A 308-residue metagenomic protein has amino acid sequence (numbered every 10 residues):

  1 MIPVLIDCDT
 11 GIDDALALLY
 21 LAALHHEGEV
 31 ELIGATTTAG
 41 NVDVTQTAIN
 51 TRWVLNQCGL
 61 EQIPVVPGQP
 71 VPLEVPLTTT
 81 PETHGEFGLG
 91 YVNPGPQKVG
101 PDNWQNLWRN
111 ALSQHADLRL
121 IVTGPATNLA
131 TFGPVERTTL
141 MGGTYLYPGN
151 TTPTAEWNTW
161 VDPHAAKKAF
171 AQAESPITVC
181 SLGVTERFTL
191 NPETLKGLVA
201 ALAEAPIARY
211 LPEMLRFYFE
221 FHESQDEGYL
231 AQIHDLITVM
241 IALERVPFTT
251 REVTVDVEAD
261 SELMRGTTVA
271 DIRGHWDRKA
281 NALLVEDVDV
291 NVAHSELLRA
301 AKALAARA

Functional and structural regions predicted by a protein language model:
M1, Y20-E29, W160, H164 (+1 more regions): Conformational coupling and interaction surfaces
I2-I49, F87, N93-P192: Active-site histidine-anchored catalytic micro-motif
C8-A17, P67-V75, N128-P134, L198-A205 (+1 more regions): Phosphate-binding glycine-rich loops and adjacent basic patches that engage nucleotide phosphates, nucleic-acid
H26, N56-L60, P70, S113 (+3 more regions): Generic secondary-structure signature for well-ordered alpha-helical cores
I33, Q62-P67, R251-V255: Short N-terminal amphipathic alpha-helices
T45-H115, A280-A293, L298-K302: Metal-dependent C-N hydrolase catalytic cores
I63-Q69, V92-D102, T144-T152, Q172 (+3 more regions): Short, surface-exposed, charge-dense and proline/glycine-enriched linear segments
V65, A169, V239: A residue-level signal for conserved active-site and pocket-lining positions in enzyme catalytic cores
